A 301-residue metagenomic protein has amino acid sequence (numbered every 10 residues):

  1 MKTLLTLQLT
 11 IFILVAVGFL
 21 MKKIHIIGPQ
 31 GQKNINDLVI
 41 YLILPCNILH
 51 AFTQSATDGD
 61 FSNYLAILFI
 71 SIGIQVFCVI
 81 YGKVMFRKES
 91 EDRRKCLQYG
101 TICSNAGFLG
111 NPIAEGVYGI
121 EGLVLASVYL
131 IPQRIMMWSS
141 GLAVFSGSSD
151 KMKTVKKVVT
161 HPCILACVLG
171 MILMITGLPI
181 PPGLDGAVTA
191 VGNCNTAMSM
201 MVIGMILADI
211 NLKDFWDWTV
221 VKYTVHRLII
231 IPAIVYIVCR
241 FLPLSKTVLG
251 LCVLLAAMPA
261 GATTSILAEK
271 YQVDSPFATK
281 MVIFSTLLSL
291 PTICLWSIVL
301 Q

Functional and structural regions predicted by a protein language model:
M1-Q301: Alpha-helical transmembrane segments of multi-pass small-molecule/ion transporters
